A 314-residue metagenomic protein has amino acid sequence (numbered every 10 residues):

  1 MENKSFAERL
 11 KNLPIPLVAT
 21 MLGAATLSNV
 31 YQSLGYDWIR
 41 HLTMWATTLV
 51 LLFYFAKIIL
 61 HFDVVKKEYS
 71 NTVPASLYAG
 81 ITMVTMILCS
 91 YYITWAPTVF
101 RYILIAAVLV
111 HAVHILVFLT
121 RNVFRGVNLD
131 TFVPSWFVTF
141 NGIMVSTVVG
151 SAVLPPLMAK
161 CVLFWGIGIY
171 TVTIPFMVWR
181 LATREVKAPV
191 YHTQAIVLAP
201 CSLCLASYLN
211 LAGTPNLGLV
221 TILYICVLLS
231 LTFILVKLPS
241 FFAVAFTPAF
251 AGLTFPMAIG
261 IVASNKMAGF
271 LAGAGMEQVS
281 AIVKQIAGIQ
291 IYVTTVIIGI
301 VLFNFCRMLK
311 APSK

Functional and structural regions predicted by a protein language model:
M1-F55: N-terminal signal-anchor module of multipass membrane proteins
E2-T26, F62-I87, L104, N122-V148 (+5 more regions): Juxtamembrane helix-loop boundaries in multi-pass membrane proteins
T26-Y31, V84-T94, V145-L157, C201-P215 (+1 more regions): Hydrophobic alpha-helical transmembrane segments in multi-pass integral membrane proteins
G35-R101, I105: Membrane helical hairpin/interfacial module
W38-L52, P97-A112, P156-V172, G218-L229 (+1 more regions): Structural signature of hydrophobic alpha-helical transmembrane segments
A46-L52, L104, Y208-P248, G252-A268 (+4 more regions): Membrane-embedded alpha-helices and immediately adjacent juxtamembrane helical segments in alpha-helical membrane
A106, W136-L231, V236: Generic multipass alpha-helical transmembrane bundles of integral membrane proteins
